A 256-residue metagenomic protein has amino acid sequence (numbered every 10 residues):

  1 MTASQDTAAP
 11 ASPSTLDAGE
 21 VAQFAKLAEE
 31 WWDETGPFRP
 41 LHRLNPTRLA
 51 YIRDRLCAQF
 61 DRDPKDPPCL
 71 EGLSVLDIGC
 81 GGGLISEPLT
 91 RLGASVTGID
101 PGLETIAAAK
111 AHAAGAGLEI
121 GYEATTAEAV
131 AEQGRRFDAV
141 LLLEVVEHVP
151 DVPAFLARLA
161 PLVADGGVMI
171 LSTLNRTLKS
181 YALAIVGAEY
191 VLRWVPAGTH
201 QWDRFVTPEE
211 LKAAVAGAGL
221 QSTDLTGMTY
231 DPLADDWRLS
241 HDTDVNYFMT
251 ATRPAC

Functional and structural regions predicted by a protein language model:
T2-F38: N-terminal, positively charged/glycine-rich alpha-helical extensions of SAM-dependent methyltransferases
R43-E71: Conserved alpha-helix/loop element of class I SAM-dependent methyltransferases that forms part of the SAM/SAH-binding
L56, F60, A113, V215: Conserved hydrophobic residues forming the short capping helix/wall of the S-adenosyl-L-methionine
D63-P68, L73-L178, L211, M249-A251: Conserved SAM-binding loop
S180-Y190: Short, flexible, mixed-charge acidic loops at enzyme active sites
R193-E210: Acceptor-substrate binding/catalytic loop of class I
L220-D231: Conserved S-adenosyl-L-methionine
D236-C256: Core SAM-dependent methyltransferase catalytic element
